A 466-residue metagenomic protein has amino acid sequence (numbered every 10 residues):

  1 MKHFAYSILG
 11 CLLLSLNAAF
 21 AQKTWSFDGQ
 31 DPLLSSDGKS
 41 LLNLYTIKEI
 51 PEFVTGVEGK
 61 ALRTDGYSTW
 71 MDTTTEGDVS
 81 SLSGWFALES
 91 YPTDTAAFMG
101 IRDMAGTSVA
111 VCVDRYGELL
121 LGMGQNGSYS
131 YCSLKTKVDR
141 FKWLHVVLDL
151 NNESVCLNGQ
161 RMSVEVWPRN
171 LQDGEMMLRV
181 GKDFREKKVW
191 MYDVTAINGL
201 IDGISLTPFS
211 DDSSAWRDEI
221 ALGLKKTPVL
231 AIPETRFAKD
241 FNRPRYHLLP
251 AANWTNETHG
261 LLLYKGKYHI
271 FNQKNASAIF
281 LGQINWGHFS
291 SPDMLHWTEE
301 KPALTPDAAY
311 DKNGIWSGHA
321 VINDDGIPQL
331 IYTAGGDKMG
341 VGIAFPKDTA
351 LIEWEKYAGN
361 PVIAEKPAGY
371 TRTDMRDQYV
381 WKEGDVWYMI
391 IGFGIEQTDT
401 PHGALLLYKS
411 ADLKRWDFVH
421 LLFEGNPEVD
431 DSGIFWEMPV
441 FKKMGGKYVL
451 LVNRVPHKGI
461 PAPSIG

Functional and structural regions predicted by a protein language model:
M1-Q22: Bacterial Sec-dependent N-terminal signal peptides
K23-N43, V57-Y129, P208-W216: Extracellular glycan-recognition modules
D72-L82, K135-K142, N170-Q172, V194-L200: Extracellular/lumenal carbohydrate-interaction signature centered on repeated Trp-anchored short motifs
G84, V146, D202-L206: Extracellular beta-strand elements of beta-rich domains used for carbohydrate recognition/degradation or cell-matrix
G122-H145: Short, aromatic/His-centered strand-loop micro-motif at the edge of beta-sheets
K142-V155, F441: Short tryptophan-centered beta-strand motifs in secreted/extracellular beta-sheet-rich domains of glycan-recognition
E165-L200: Flexible glycan-contacting loops in extracellular carbohydrate-active proteins
S214-D377, W381-D431, K443-G466: Beta-rich carbohydrate-recognition and catalytic domains
